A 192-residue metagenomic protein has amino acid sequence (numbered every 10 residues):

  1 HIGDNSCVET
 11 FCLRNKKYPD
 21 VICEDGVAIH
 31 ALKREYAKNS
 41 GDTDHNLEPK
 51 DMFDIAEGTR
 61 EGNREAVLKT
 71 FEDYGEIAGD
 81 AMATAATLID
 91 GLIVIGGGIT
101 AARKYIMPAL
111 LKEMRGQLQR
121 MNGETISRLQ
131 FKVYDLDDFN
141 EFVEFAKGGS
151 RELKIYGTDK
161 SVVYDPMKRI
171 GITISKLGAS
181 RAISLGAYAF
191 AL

Functional and structural regions predicted by a protein language model:
H1-A66, N122-I126, A182, L192: Glycine/GP-enriched mid-protein hinge/lid loop-to-helix segment characteristic of carbohydrate kinases
C7, T100-A101: Short, solvent-exposed loop/turn segments at secondary-structure junctions
Y36, S40, G75, M82 (+1 more regions): Structural signal for hydrophobic packing residues in well-ordered secondary-structure cores of soluble enzyme domains
N63-T70, Y74, A102, A179: Conserved acidic
K69-I89, F190: Phosphate/ATP-binding catalytic cores across multiple sugar-kinase/actin-like superfamilies, primarily ASKHA
I89-I99: Short glycine-rich phosphate-binding loop at a beta-alpha junction
A101, Y105, K112-L192: Glycine-rich phosphate-binding/hydrolytic loop that grips phosphoryl groups
